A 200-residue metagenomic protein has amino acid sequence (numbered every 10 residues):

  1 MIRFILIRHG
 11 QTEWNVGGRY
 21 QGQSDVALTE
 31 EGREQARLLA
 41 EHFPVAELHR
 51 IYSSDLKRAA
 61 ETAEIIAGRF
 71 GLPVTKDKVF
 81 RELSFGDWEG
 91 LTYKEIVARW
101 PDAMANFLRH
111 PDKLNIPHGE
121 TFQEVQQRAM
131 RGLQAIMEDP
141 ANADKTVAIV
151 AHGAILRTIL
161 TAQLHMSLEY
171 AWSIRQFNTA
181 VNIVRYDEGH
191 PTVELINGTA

Functional and structural regions predicted by a protein language model:
I2-R3, L72-T75, L83-A98, E138-K145 (+1 more regions): Acidic, low-complexity terminal tails and accessory targeting/binding regions of phosphate-metabolizing enzymes
I5, Q11-I65, N115-M130: Loop-to-helix element that buttresses phosphate recognition and phosphoryl-transfer chemistry
H9, H152: Short, conserved phosphate/pyrophosphate- and ester-handling motifs at nucleotide-, phospho-/glycolipid
T12, I155-L156: Short active-site segment of divalent metal-dependent hydrolases/proteases that encodes the spacing between
R19, V79-F80, R109-L114: Short linear capping/connector segments at secondary-structure termini
L38-M104: Phosphate-coordination/substrate-recognition cap region in phosphate-metabolizing enzymes
I65, T158, A162: Active-site signature of alpha/beta-hydrolase-fold catalytic machinery across serine- and Asp/Cys-nucleophile hydrolases
